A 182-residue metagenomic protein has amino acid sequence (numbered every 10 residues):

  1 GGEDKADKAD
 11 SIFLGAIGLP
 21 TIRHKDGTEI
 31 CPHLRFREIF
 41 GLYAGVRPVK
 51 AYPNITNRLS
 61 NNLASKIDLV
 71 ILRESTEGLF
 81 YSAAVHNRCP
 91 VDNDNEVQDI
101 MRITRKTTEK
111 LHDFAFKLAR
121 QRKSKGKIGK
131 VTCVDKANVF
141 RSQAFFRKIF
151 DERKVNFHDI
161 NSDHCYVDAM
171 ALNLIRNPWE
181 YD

Functional and structural regions predicted by a protein language model:
G1-M101: N-terminal glycine-rich phosphate/adenylate-binding segment common to multiple enzyme folds
G2-E3, T56-N62, L118-R122, A171-I175: A generic local secondary-structure boundary/capping motif
E3-K25, D159-D182: Glycine-rich phosphate-binding loop
K5-K8, R35-E38, I71, K110 (+3 more regions): Alpha-helical scaffold segments in soluble metabolic enzymes
S11, L69, K130-V131, D182: Beta-sheet entry/capping signal
G78, F140, A171: Flexible, glycine-rich phosphate/dinucleotide-binding loops and adjacent beta-alpha linkers at cofactor/substrate
S82, S142-A144, L174-R176: Short, well-ordered secondary-structure micro-motifs
V91-D168: Glycine-rich phosphate/diphosphate-binding loop of Rossmann-like nucleotide-binding domains
